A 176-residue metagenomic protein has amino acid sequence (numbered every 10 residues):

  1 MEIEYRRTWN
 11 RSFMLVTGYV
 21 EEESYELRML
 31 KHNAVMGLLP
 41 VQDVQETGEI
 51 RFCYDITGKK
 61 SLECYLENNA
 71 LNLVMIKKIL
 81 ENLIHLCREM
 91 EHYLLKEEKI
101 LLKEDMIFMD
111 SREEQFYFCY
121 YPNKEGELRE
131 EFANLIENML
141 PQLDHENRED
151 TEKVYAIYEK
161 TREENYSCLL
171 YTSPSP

Functional and structural regions predicted by a protein language model:
M1-N10, E21-E22, N33-M36: ATP-binding glycine-rich phosphate-binding loop
Y5-R11, V44-I50, D110-S111: Short, ordered beta-strand-loop transition motifs
G18-V20, R28-M75: Conserved structural core of kinase catalytic domains
E46-I50, Y93-E98: Catalytic core regions of nucleotide second-messenger enzymes
N69-E97: Conserved kinase catalytic-core helix
L101-D144: Catalytic activation segment of kinase domains across protein kinase-like and atypical kinase folds
Y171-P176: Conserved small/polar residues in nucleotide/adenosyl-binding loops
